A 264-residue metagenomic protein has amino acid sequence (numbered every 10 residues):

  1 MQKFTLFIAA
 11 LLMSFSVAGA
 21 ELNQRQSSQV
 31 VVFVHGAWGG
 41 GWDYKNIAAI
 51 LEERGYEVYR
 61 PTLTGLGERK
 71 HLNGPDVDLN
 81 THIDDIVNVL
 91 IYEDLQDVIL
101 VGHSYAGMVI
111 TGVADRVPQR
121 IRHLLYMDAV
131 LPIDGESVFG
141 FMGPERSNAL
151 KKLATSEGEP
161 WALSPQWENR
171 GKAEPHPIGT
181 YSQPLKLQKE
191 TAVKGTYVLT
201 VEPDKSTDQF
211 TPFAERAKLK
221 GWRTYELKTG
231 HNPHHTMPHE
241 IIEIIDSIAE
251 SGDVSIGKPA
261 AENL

Functional and structural regions predicted by a protein language model:
G36-G39, S104: Active-site glycine-rich loops that stabilize anionic/oxyanionic intermediates across multiple enzyme folds
W38-N46, V58: Serine-hydrolase catalytic-loop signature spanning alpha/beta hydrolases and amidase-signature enzymes
L51-H71: Conserved alpha/beta-hydrolase
I83-V98: Conserved acidic catalytic loop of the alpha/beta-hydrolase fold
V101-G102, A106, I110: Gly/Ala-rich beta-loop-alpha elbow adjacent to hydrolase catalytic centers
D115, I121, L125-E157, Q209-A214 (+1 more regions): Flexible "cap/lid" loop of the alpha/beta hydrolase fold
N169-Q188, P203, Q209: Active-site nucleophile elbow and catalytic-triad environment of alpha/beta-hydrolase enzymes
E202-K228, N232-H235, S247-I248: Conserved loop-alpha-helix segment in the C-terminal half of the alpha/beta-hydrolase fold that carries the catalytic
